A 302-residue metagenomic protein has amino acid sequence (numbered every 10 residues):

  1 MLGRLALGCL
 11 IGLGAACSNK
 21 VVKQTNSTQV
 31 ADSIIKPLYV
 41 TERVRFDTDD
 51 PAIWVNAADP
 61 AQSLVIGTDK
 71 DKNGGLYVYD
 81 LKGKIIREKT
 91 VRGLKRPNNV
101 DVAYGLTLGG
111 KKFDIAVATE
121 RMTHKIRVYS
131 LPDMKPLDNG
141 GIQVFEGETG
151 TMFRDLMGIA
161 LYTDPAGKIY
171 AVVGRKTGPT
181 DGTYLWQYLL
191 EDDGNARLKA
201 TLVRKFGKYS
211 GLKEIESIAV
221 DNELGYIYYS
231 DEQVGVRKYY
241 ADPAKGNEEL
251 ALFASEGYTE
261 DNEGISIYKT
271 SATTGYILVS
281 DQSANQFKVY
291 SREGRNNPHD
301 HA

Functional and structural regions predicted by a protein language model:
G14-A16: C-terminal motif of bacterial Sec signal peptides marking the signal peptidase cleavage site
L38-G74: Beta-strand-rich domains and repeat architectures in extracellular enzymes and scaffolds, especially beta-propellers
T41-R45, T90-G93, G147-M152, F206-G211 (+1 more regions): Surface loop/turn motifs at the tips and blade-to-blade linkers of beta-strand repeat domains
D47-A61, N99-K112, D155-K168, E216-G225 (+1 more regions): Structural signature of eukaryotic scaffold interfaces centered on beta-propeller domains
A58, L106-T107, Y129-D138, Y188-L198 (+2 more regions): Short loop/turn segments immediately following beta-strands, especially the blade-tip and inter-blade linker loops
L81-H124: Blade-loop segments of beta-propeller domains
M122-I169, G174-R175: Asp-box/WD-like beta-propeller blade repeats and closely related beta-sheet repeat scaffolds
G257-P298: Loop/turn-rich, solvent-exposed surfaces of beta-rich toroidal or solenoidal domains
